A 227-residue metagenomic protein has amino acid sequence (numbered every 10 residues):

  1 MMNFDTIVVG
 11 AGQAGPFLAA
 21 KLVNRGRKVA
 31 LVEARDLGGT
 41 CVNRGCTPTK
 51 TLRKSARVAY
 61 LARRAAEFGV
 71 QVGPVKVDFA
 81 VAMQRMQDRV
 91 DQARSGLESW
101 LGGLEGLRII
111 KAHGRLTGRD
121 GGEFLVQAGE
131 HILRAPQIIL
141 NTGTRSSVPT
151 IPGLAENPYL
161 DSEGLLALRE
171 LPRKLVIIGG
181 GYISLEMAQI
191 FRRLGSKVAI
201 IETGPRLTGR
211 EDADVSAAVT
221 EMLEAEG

Functional and structural regions predicted by a protein language model:
M1-G12, L171-G181: Beta1/beta-strand and adjacent pyrophosphate-binding region of the FAD-binding site in flavoprotein oxidoreductases
M2-F4, K21-R27, V32-L171, G204-T208 (+1 more regions): Glycine-rich flavin
F4-L31, S184-R193: N-terminal Rossmann-like FAD-binding beta1-loop-alpha1 element of flavoenzymes
R169-E211: Rossmann-like NAD(P)H-binding beta-loop-alpha module
